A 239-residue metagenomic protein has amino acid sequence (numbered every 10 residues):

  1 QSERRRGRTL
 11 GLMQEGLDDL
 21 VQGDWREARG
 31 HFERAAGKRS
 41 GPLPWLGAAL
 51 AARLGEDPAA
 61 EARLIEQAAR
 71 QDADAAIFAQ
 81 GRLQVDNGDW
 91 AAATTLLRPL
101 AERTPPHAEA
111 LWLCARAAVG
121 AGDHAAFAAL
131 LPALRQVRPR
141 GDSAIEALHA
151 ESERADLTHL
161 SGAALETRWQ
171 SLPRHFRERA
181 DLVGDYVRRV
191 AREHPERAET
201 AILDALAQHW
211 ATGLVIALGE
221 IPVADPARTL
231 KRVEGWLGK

Functional and structural regions predicted by a protein language model:
Q1-G11, L17, E33, A60-E61 (+3 more regions): Long, contiguous interaction/recruitment modules in multidomain scaffold/adaptor proteins
R5-G41, G47-L50, A79-N87, A155-L160 (+1 more regions): Alpha-helical segment of the N-proximal tetratricopeptide repeat
D19, A52-G55, Q84, A118 (+3 more regions): Residue at a conserved register position within TPR or TPR-like alpha-solenoid repeats
W25-R26, D57-A59, W90-A91, H124 (+4 more regions): TPR-repeat structural position
R29, A36, A62, A69 (+6 more regions): Tetratricopeptide repeat
R39-S40, Q71-A73, T104-P105, P139 (+2 more regions): Short coil turns that delineate tetratricopeptide repeat
L43-A48, A76-R82, A108-R116, A129 (+3 more regions): Alpha-solenoid helical repeat scaffolds
A48-R53, A62-R70, D74-D86, R98 (+2 more regions): Alpha-helical adaptor scaffolds
